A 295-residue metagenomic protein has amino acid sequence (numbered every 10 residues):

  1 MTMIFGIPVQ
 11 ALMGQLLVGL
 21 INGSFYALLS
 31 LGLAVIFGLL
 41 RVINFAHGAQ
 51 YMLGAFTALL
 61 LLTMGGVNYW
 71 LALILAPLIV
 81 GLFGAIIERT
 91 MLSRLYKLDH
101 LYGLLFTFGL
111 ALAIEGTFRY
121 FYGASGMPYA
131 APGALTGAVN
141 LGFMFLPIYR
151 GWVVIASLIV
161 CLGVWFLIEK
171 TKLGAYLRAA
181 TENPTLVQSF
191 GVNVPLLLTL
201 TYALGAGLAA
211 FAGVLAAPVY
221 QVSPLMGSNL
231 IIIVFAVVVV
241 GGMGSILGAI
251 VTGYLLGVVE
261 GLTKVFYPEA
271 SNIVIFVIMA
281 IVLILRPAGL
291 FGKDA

Functional and structural regions predicted by a protein language model:
M1-L28, T57, Y69-A72, L98-Y102 (+3 more regions): Membrane-interfacial amphipathic/re-entrant helices at transmembrane-helix boundaries
T2, A11, T90, F121 (+3 more regions): Cytosolic-side transmembrane-helix boundaries in multi-pass membrane proteins
A11-M64, T90-Y102, V238-I246: Single transmembrane alpha-helix segments in multi-pass membrane proteins
N22, M144-V222, I246-T252: Helix-loop-helix "hairpin" substructures at the membrane interface of multi-pass membrane proteins
Y26, G66-L78, T199-V214, P218-M279 (+1 more regions): Transmembrane alpha-helical segments in multi-pass inner-membrane proteins
A55-L59, P77-F83, L110-F118, A156-W165 (+3 more regions): Hydrophobic core segments of alpha-helical transmembrane domains in multi-pass membrane transport and ion-translocation
G66-L110, T117, V251-L256, R286-P287: Alpha-helical transmembrane segments within multi-pass membrane transporters and channels
R94-K170, L197-L200, Q221, L262 (+3 more regions): Transmembrane helix-bundle core of multi-pass membrane transporters and related energy-transducing complexes
